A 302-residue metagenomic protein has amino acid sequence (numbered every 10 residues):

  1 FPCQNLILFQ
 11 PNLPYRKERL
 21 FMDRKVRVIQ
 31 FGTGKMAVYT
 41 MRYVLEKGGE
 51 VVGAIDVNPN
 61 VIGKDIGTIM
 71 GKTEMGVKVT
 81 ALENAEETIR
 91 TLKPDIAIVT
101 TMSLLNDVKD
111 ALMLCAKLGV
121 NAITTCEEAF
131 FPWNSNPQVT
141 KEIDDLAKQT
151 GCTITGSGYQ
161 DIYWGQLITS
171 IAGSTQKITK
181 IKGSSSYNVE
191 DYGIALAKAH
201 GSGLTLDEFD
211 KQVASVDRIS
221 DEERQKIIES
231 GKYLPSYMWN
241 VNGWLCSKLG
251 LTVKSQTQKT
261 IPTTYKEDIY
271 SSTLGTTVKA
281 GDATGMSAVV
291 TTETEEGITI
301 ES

Functional and structural regions predicted by a protein language model:
L8, N12-R16, M22-K117, G250: N-terminal glycine-/serine-/threonine-rich beta1-alpha1-beta2 phosphate-ribose binding loop of Rossmann-like
R27, F31-K35, G173-S302: Active-site-lining helix/loop region of Rossmann-like oxidoreductase modules
V57, M102, E127-F130, Y159-Q160 (+1 more regions): Short, ordered loop/turn segments at secondary-structure junctions
I69-T73, K141-I143, A172-S174, A199-G201: Short, hinge-like loop/turn segments at secondary-structure boundaries
N121-I123: A short hydrophobic/small-residue beta-strand
E127-G151: Rossmann-fold NAD(P)-binding glycine/threonine-rich loop
K148-K177: Short alpha-helices
